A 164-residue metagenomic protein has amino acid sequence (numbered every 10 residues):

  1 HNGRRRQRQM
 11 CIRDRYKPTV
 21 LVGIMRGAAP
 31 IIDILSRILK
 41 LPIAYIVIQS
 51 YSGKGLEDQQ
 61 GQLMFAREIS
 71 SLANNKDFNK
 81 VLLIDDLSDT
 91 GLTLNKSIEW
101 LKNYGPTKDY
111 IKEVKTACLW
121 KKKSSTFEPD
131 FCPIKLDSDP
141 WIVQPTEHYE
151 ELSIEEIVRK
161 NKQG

Functional and structural regions predicted by a protein language model:
H1-I12: Single conserved hydrophobic/aromatic residue that forms the stacking wall/gate of nucleotide- or nucleobase-binding
R13-K17, L72-F78, G105-T107: Glycine-rich phosphate-binding loop signature in dinucleotide/nucleotide-binding domains
Y16-M25: Short glycine-rich phosphate-binding loop at a beta-alpha junction
V20, A44, L82, K115-A117: A structural signal for isolated positions on well-ordered beta-strands in alpha/beta enzyme cores
K40-V81, L92-K96: Short, glycine/charge-rich flexible loops or terminal/linker lids adjacent to PRPP-binding catalytic cores
I46, E99-G164: PRPP-dependent phosphoribosyltransferase catalytic core
S88-D89: Short active-site segment of divalent metal-dependent hydrolases/proteases that encodes the spacing between
